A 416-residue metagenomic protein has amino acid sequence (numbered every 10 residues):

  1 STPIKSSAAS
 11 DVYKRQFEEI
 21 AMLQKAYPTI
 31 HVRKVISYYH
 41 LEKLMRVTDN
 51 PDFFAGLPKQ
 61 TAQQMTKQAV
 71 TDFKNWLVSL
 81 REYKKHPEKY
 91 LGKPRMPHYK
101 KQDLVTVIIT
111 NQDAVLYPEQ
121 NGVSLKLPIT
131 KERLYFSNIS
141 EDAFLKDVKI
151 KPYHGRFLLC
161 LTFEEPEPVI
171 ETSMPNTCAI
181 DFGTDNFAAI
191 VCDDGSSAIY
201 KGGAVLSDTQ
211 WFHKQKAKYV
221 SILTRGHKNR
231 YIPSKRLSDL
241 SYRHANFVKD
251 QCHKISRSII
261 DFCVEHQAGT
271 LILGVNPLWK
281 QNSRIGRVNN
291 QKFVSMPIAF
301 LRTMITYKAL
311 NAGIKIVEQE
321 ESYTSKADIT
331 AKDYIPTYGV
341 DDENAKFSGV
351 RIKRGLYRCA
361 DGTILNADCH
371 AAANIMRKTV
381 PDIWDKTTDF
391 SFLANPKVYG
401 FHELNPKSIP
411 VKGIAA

Functional and structural regions predicted by a protein language model:
S1-A9, Y13: Single conserved hydrophobic/aromatic residue that forms the stacking wall/gate of nucleotide- or nucleobase-binding
S10-T61, M65, H227-S234, K353: Long, compositionally biased intrinsically disordered regions
A21-I36, D49, Y153-A299, T387-A416: Substrate-contacting helices/loops that form the catalytic groove of nucleic-acid and nucleotide-polymer processing
V32-Y153, S295: Acidic carboxylate diad motif detector
Q68, D72, W76, Q215-K218 (+8 more regions): Generic, well-ordered alpha-helical scaffold segments in large soluble proteins
Q102-E164, E171, P297, K315 (+5 more regions): Glycine/proline-rich, flexible active-site/cofactor-binding loop segments that harbor closely spaced acidic
Q291-K292, M296-A416: Positively charged, low-complexity nucleic-acid-binding target-recognition regions
